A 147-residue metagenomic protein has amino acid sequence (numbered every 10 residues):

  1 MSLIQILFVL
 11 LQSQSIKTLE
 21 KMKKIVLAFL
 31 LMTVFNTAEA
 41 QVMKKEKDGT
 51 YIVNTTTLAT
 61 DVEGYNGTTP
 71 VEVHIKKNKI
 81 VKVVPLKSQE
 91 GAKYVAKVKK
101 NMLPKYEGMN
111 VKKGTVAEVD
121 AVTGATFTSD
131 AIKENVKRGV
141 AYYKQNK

Functional and structural regions predicted by a protein language model:
S2, K17-I25: Positively charged n-region of N-terminal signal peptides that target proteins for export
S2, S13-S15, S88, S129: Generic serine detector
V9-Q12, T18: Short, positively charged and aromatic/hydrophobic N-terminal segments
I25-V34: Sec-dependent N-terminal signal peptides
E39-D130, E134-K147: Flexible, solvent-exposed loop/hinge segments and secondary-structure transition points
